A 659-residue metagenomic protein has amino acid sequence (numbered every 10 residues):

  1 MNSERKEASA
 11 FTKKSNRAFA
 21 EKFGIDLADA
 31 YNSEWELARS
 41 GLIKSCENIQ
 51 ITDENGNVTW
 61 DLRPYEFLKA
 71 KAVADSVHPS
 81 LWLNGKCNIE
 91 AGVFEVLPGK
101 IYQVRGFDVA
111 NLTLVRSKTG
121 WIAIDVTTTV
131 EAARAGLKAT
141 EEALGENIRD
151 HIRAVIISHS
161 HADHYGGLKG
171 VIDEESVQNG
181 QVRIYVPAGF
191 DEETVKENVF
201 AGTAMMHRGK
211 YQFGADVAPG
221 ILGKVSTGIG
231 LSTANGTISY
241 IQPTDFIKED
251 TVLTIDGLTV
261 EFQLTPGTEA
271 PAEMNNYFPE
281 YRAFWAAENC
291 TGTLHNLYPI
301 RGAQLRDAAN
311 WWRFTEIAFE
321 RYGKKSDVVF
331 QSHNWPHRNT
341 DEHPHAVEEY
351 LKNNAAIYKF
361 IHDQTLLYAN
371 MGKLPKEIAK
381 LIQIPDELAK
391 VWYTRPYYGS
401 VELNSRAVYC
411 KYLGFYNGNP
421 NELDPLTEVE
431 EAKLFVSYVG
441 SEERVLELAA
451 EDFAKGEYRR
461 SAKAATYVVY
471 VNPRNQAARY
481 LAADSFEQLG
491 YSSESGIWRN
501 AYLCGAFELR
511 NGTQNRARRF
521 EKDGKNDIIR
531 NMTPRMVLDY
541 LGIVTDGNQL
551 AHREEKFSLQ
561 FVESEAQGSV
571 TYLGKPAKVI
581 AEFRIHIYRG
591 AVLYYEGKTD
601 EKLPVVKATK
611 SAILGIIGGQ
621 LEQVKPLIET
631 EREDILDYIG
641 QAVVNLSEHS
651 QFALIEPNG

Functional and structural regions predicted by a protein language model:
M1-L81, G202-T233, E320-D327, W335-M536: Accessory terminal helices/loops
W82-P98, V104-G106, G223-Q263: Alpha-helix-centered segments that form part of catalytic cores
K86-D150, M274-F278, R282-E288: Conserved beta-strand hairpin/beta-sheet module of binuclear metal-dependent hydrolase folds, prominently
G99-K100, V115, D125, T140 (+9 more regions): Divalent metal-coordination and catalytic microenvironments
T119-G120, V130-Y185, F246: Active-site metal-binding motif and surrounding structural segment of the metallo-beta-lactamase
G120-I122, T128-E131, N235, S239-D245 (+3 more regions): Metallo-beta-lactamase
D173-V225: Surface-exposed loop and adjacent secondary-structure segments within mature catalytic domains
L448-E451, E457-K463, Y467-Y470, R474 (+2 more regions): Feature captures hydrophobic
